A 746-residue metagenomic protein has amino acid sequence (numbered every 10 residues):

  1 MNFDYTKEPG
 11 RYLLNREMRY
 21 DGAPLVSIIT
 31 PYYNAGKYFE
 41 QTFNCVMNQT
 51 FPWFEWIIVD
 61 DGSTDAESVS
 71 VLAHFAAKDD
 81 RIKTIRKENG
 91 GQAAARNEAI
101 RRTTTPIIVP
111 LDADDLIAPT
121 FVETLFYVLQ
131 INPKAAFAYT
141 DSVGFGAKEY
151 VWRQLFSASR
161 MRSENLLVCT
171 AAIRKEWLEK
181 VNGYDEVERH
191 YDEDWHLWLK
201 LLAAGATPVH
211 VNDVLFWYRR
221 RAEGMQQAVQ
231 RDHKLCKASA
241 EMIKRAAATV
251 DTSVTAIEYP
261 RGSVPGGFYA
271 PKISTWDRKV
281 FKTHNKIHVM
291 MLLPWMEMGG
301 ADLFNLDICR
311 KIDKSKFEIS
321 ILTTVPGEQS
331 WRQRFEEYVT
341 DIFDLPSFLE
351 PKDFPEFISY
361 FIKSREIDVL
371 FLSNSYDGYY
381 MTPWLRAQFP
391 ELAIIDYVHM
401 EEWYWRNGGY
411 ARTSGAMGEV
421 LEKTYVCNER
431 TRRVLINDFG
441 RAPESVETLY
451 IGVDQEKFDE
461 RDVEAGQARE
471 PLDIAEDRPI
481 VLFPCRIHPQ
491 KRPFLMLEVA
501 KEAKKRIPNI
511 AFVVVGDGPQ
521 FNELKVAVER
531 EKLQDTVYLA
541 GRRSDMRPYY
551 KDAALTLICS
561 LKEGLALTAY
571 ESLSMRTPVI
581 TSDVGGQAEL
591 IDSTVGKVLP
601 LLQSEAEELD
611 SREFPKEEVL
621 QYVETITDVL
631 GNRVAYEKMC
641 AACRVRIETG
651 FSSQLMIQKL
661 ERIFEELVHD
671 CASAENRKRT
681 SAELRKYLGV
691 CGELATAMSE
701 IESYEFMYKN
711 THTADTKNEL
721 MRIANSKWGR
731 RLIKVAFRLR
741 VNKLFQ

Functional and structural regions predicted by a protein language model:
M1-A23, Q230-H288, E337-Y338, C671-Q746: Non-catalytic membrane-proximal stalk/linker segments that position and tether the catalytic domains
K37, D302-D307, P479-E502, P519-E523: A conserved mid-protein helix/loop that constitutes part of the nucleotide-sugar donor-binding site
M47-I85: Acidic donor-binding segment of Leloir-type glycosyltransferases
D60-S70, D112, Q455, P519-F521: A conserved acidic beta->alpha catalytic loop
K87-T103, D610: Glycine-rich, basic loop-to-helix element that forms the pyrophosphate-binding segment of sugar-nucleotide handling
T120-V151: Conserved donor NDP-sugar-binding/catalytic core segment of glycosyltransferases
H190-L197: Acidic donor-binding loop at a coil-to-helix junction in glycosyltransferase catalytic cores that engages
R542, L561: Aromatic "clamp/platform" in nucleotide-sugar-dependent glycosyltransferases that forms part of the donor/acceptor
